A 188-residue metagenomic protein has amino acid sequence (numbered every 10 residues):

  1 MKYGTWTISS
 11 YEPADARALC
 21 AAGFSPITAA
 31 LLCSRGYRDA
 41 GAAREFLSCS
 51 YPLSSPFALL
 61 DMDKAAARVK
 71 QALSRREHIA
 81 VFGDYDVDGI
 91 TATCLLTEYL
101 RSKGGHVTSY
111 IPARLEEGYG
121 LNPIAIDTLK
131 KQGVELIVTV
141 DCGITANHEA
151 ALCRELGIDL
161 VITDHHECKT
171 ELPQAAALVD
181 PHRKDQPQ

Functional and structural regions predicted by a protein language model:
M1-Q188: Replace "Mg2+/Mn2+-dependent" with "divalent metal-dependent
